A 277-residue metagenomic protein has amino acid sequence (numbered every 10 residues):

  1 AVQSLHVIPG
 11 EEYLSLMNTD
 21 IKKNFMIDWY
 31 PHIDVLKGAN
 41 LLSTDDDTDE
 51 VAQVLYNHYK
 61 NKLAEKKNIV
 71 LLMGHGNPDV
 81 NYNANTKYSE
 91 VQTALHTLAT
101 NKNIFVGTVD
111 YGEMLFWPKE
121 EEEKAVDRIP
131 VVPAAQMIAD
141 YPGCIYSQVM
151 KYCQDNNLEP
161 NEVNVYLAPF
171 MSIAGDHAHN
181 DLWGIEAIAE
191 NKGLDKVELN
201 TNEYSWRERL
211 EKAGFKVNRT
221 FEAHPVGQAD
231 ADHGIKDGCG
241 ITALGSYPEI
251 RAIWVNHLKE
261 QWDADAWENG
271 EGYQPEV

Functional and structural regions predicted by a protein language model:
A1-V277: Extended amphipathic ligand-handling, pore-lining, and cofactor/metal-binding catalytic surfaces
